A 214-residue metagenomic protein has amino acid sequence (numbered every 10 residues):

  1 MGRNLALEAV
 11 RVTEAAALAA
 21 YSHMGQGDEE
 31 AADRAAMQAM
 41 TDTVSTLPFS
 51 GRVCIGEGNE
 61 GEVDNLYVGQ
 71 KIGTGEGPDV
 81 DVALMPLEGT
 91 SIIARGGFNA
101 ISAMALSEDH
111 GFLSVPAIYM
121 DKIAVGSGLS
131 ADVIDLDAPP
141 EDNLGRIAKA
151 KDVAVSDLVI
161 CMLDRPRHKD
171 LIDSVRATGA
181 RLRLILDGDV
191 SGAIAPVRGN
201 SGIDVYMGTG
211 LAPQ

Functional and structural regions predicted by a protein language model:
M1-A83, G145, V190: N-terminal subdomain of lithium-sensitive/metallo-dependent phosphomonoesterases centered on the IMPase/IPPase/PAP
S45-T46, K71-P78, M85, I93-G97 (+4 more regions): Solvent-exposed alpha-helices and their adjacent loops that cap or buttress functional pockets in soluble metabolic
V53-E57, V82-L84, I93-R95, S114-V115 (+4 more regions): General beta-strand structural signal in soluble alpha/beta enzymes
G77-E88, I92-L113: DPxDG-like acidic metal-binding loop motif
A103-A105, D109-I185: Acidic beta-strand-loop-alpha-helix segment within the catalytic core of divalent metal-dependent phosphate-processing
G192-A193, Q214: Glycine-rich phosphate/ribose-binding loops and adjacent secondary-structure elements that form binding surfaces
N200-Q214: Glycine-rich phosphate-binding loop
